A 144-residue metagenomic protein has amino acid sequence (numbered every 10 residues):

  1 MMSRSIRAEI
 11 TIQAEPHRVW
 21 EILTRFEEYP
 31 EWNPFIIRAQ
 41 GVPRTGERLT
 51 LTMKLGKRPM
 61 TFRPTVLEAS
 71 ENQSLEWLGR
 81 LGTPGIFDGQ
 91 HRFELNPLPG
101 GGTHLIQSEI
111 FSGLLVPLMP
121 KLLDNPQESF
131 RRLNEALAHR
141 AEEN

Functional and structural regions predicted by a protein language model:
M1-R44, A136: Hydrophobic ligand-binding cavity/cleft-lining segments
M2-R4, T45-E47, R58, F87: Residue-level preference for beta-strand/loop junctions
R18-L23, Y29, L49-L51, V66 (+3 more regions): Hydrophobic pocket/interface hotspot
E28-E31, E71-S74, E142: Generic structural signal for secondary-structure transition and capping sites
R38-V42, L51, N96-P97, L123-Q127: Juxtamembrane/interface motifs at transmembrane-helix termini
Q40, L55-H104, I110-S112, H139: Hydrophobic-ligand binding "helix-grip"
H104, I110-N144: A conserved amphipathic terminal alpha-helix motif
